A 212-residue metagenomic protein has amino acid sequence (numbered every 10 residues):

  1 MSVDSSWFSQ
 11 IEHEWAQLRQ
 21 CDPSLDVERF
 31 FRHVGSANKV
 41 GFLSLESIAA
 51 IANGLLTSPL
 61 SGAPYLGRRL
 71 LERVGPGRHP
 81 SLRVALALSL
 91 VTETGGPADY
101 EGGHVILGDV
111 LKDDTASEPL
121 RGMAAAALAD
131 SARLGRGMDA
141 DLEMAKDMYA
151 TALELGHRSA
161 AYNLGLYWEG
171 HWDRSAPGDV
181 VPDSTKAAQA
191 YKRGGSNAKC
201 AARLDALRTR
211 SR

Functional and structural regions predicted by a protein language model:
M1-R32: N-terminal leader/linker segments that initiate helical-solenoid repeat arrays
A37-E46, T57-P59, P76-P80, T92-T94 (+8 more regions): Short helix-capping/linker turns of helical repeat alpha-solenoids
A50-T57, A85-T92, V110, A125-L134 (+2 more regions): Hydrophobic face of amphipathic alpha-helices that form TPR/SEL1-like repeat modules and related alpha-solenoid
G62-Y65, A98-E101, D139, E143 (+1 more regions): Residue register within tetratricopeptide repeats
V181-K199: TPR/TPR-like (Sel1-like) alpha-helical repeat modules
G195-R212: Terminal, low-structured helical/coil segments at or just beyond the last alpha-helical repeat
